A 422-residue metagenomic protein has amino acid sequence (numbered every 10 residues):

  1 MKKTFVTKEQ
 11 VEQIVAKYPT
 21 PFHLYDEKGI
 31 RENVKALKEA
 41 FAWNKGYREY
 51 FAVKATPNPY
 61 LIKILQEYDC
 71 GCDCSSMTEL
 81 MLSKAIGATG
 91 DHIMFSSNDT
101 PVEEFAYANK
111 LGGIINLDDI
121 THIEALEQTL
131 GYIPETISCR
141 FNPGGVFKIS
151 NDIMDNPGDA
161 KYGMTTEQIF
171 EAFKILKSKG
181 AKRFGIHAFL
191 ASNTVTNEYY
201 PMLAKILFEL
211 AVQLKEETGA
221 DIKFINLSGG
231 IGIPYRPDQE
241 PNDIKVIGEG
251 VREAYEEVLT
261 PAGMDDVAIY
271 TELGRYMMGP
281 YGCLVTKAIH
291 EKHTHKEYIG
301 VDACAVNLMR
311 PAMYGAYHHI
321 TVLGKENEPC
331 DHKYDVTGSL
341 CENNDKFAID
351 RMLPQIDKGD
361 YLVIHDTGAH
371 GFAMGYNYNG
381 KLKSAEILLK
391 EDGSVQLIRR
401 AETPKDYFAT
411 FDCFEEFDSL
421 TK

Functional and structural regions predicted by a protein language model:
M1-E135, K174-S178, K182, E216 (+3 more regions): A charged N-terminal "starter" segment
Q10, D26-G29, N33, P57 (+18 more regions): General structural feature for long, well-ordered alpha-helical segments within catalytic domains of soluble enzymes
I30, K54, S76, A108 (+6 more regions): Conserved, mostly hydrophobic/aromatic
F51, C72-S75, F95, N116-D119 (+6 more regions): General beta-strand structural signal in soluble alpha/beta enzymes
I62, A85, F105-Y107, L126-T129 (+6 more regions): Short acidic, glycine/serine/threonine-rich loops at helix termini
G131-V146: Glycine-rich, aromatic-flanked loop segments that form ligand/cofactor-binding clefts across common enzyme folds
P143-H290: Active-site loop/helix belt of alpha/beta enzymes
M264-K422: Charged (often Lys/Glu-rich) extended helix/loop segments that serve as interaction or gating elements
